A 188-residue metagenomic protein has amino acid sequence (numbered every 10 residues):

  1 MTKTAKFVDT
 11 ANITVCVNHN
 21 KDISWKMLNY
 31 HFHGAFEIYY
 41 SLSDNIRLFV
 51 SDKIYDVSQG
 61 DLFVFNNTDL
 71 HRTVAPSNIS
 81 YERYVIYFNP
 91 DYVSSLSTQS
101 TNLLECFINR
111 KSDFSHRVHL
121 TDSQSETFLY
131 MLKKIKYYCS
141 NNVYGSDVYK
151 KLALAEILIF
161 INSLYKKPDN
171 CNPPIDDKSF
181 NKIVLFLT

Functional and structural regions predicted by a protein language model:
M1-L62, D69, T101-E105, S112 (+1 more regions): Generic protein-terminus/edge-of-domain signal
T2-H19, V74-Y137: A hydrophobic/aromatic-rich effector-binding and dimerization subdomain of bacterial HTH-type transcriptional regulators
A35, Q59, S80-E82, D147: A structure-centric signal for secondary-structure junctions around beta-strands
E37-Y40, T127-M131, A153, F160: Amphipathic, well-ordered alpha-helical segments in soluble domains
V57-G60, I135, I157: Hydrophobic packing within well-folded, soluble alpha/beta domains
F65-N66, F88: A conserved hydrophobic position in a structured secondary element of the catalytic/binding core that shapes
F114-S123, C139-A153, I159-T188: Short, Lys/Arg-enriched, Trp-marked, Pro/Gly-tolerant hinge/linker segments that flank
